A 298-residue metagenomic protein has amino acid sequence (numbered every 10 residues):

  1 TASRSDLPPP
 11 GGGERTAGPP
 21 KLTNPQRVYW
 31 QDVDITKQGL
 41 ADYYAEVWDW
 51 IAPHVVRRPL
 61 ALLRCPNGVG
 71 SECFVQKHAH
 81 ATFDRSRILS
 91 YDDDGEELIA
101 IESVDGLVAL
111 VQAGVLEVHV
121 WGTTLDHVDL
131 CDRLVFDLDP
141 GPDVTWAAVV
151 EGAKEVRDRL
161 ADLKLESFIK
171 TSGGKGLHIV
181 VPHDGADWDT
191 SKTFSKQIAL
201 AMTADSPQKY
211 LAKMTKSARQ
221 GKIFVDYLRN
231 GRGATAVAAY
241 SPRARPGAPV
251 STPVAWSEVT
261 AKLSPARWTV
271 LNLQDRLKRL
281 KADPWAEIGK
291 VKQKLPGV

Functional and structural regions predicted by a protein language model:
T1-D6, P10, R15-D42, D49-A52 (+6 more regions): C-terminal accessory nucleic-acid interaction domains of nucleic acid-metabolism proteins
E46-R157, L263-P265, N272: Basic, nucleic-acid-interacting segments
L63-C65, S167-G173, K213-S217: Short beta-strand
V69-E72, T82, G176-H178, R232-A234: Flexible loop/turn segments at secondary-structure boundaries
A148, I169-G173, T190: Short, contiguous, pocket-lining structural segments that sit at or immediately flank catalytic/ligand-binding sites
R157-T171: Active-site palm subdomain of RNA-directed nucleic acid polymerases
T171-V181: Short, conserved phosphate-binding/catalytic loop or strand-edge motifs used in phosphoryl-/nucleotidyl-transfer
V180-K192: Catalytic palm subdomain of template-directed nucleic-acid polymerases, centered on the conserved carboxylate motif
